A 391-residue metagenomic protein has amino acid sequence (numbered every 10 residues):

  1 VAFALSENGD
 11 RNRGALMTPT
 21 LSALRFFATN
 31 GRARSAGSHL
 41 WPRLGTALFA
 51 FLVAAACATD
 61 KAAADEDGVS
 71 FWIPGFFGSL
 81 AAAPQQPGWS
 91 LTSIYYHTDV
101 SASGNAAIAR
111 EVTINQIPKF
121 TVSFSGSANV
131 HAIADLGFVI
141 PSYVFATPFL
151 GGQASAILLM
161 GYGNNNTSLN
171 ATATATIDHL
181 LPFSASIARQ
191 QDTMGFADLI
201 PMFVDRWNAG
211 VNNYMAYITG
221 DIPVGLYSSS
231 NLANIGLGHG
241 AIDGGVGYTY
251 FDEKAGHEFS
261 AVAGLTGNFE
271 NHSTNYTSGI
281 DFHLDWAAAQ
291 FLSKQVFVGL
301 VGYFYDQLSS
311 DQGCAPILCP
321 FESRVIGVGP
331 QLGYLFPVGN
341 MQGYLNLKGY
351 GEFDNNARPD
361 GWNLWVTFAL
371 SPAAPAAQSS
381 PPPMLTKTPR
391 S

Functional and structural regions predicted by a protein language model:
K61-I133, V139: N-terminal, post-signal peptide beta-strand-biased segments of exported outer-membrane/organellar beta-barrel and other
D65-D67, L80-G88, V100-G104, F145-S155 (+7 more regions): Short loop/turn motifs that connect adjacent beta-strands in outer-membrane beta-barrel proteins
G68, E111-T113, N271-S391: Outer membrane beta-barrel transmembrane domains
S70-I73, L91-D99, A156-N164, A216-I222 (+5 more regions): Transmembrane beta-barrel strands of outer-membrane/channel proteins
G78, S123-N129, S184-Q190, S228-N234 (+3 more regions): Extracellular loop and loop/strand-boundary signature of outer-membrane beta-barrel proteins
A81-A82, S93, F138-F145, I200-W207 (+7 more regions): Residues on the lipid-exposed face of transmembrane beta-strands in outer-membrane beta-barrel proteins
H97-S101, M160-N166, D198, W207 (+7 more regions): Transmembrane beta-strands of outer-membrane beta-barrel pores
H131-V139, A171, T193-L199, G236-I242 (+3 more regions): Residues that define the transmembrane beta-barrel architecture of outer-membrane proteins
